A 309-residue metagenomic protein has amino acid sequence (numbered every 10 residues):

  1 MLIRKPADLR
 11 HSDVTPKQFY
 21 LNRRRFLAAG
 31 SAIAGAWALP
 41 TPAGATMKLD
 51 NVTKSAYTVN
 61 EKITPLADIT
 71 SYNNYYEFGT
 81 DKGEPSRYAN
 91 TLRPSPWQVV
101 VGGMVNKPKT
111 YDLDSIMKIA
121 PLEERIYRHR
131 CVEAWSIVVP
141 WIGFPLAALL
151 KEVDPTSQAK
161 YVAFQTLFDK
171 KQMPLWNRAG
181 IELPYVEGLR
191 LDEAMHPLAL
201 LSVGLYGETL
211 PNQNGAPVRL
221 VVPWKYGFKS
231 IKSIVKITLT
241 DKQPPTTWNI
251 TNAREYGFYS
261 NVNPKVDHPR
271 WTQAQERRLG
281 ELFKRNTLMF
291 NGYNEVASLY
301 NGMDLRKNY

Functional and structural regions predicted by a protein language model:
M1-L21, A32-L39: N-terminal secretory signal peptides
I3, F19-Y20, R25, Y72 (+1 more regions): A broad "ordered helical/assembly scaffold" signature
T15-P16, N22, T41, D112 (+2 more regions): General structural signal for secondary-structure boundaries
R25-A45, L220: N-terminal export signals
T46-Y309: Structured, non-membrane catalytic/scaffold regions adjacent to prosthetic-group chemistry
